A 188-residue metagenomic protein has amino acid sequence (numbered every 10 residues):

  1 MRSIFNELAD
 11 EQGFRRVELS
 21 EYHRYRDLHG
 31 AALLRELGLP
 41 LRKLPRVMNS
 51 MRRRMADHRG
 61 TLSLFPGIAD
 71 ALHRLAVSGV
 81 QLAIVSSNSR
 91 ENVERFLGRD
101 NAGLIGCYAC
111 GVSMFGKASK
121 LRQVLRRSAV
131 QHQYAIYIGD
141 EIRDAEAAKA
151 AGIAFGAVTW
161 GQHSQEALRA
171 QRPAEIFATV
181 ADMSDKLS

Functional and structural regions predicted by a protein language model:
M1-A69, V77: N-terminal helical cap/lid subdomain that shapes the substrate entry/recognition surface in HAD-like hydrolases
S20-Y22, G103-G116: A short, structured active-site edge motif that brings together acidic residues
Y25, P66-G67, N88-S89, V112 (+3 more regions): Short beta->alpha linker loops
L39, S78-V80, I153, P173: Short phosphate-binding/catalytic loops that engage adenosine nucleotides
A56-L97, A118-S119: Short, acidic loop-to-helix structural element flanking the phosphoryl-transfer center in phosphate-processing enzymes
D100-Y108, A167-L187: Structural recognition of alpha->loop->beta junctions
A118-A145: Conserved Lys-Pro-Asp/Glu-containing loop-to-beta segment of HAD-superfamily phosphomonoesterases, centered on
I136-A178: Acidic, Mg2+-coordinating phosphoryl-transfer loop and its flanking beta/alpha structural elements, shared across
